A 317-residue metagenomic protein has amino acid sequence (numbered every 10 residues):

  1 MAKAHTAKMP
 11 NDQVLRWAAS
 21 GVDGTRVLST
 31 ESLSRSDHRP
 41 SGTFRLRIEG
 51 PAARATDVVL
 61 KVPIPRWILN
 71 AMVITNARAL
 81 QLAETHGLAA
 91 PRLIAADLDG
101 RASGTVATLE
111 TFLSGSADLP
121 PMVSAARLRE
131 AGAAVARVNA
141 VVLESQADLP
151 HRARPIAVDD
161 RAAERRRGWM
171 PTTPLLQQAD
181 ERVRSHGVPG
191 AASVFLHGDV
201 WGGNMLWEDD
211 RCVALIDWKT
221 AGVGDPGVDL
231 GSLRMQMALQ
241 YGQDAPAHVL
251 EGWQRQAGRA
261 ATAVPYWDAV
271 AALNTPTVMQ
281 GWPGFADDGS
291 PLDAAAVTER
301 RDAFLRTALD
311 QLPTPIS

Functional and structural regions predicted by a protein language model:
P10-T25, A140-G198, R300-S317: An alpha-helical support segment within catalytic cores of ATP-dependent transferases
T25-L33: Conserved N-terminal boundary motif of the eukaryotic protein kinase catalytic domain
L33-P150: ATP-binding pocket architecture of kinase catalytic cores
D37-I48, R54-A55, V59, L93 (+1 more regions): Active-site acidic catalytic loop and adjacent metal/ATP-binding pocket of ATP-dependent phosphoryl transfer enzymes
I64, S114, V200-G202, T220 (+1 more regions): Short, glycine/acidic-enriched loop or turn micro-motifs at the edges of active sites
P65, L109-P121, L143, A163-E164 (+1 more regions): A glycine-centered beta->alpha junction motif in the catalytic cores of kinase/phosphotransferase enzymes
G227-R259, A271-G289: Active-site activation/catalytic loop segments of kinase-like enzymes and analogous catalytic loops in related
D244, R255, T277-S317: ATP/Mg2+ or Mg2+-diphosphate-binding catalytic cores that bind nucleotide phosphates or diphosphates via glycine-rich
